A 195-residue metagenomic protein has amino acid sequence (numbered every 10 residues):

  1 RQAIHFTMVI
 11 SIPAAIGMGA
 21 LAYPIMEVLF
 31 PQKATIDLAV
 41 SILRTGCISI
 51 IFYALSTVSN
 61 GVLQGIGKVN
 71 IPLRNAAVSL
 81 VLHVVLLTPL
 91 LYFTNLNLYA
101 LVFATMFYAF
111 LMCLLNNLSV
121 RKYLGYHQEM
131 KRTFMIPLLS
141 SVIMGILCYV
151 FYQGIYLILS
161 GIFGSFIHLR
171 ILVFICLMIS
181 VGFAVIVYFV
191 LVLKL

Functional and structural regions predicted by a protein language model:
R1-L21, A39-L43, K131, M135: Interfacial transmembrane-helix starts/ends
Q2, A15, P24, I50 (+5 more regions): Residue-level recognition of pore/gate-forming positions within transmembrane alpha-helices of multi-pass
Q2, S41, N70-I71, A100: Residue-level recognition of membrane-helix boundary sites in multi-pass small-molecule transporters
T7, L43-G46, I50, A76 (+1 more regions): Residue-level recognition of transmembrane alpha-helices in multi-pass small-molecule transporters/permeases
G19-S49, I162-H168: Interfacial segments at transmembrane-helix termini and the short loops linking adjacent helices
I48-V78: Membrane-interface junctions at transmembrane-helix termini in multi-pass inner-membrane proteins
N70, L80-L118, Q128, Q153-I179: Membrane-interface helix-loop junctions in multi-pass transport and translocation proteins
M106-Y156, I186-L195: C-terminal transmembrane helix end/exit motif
